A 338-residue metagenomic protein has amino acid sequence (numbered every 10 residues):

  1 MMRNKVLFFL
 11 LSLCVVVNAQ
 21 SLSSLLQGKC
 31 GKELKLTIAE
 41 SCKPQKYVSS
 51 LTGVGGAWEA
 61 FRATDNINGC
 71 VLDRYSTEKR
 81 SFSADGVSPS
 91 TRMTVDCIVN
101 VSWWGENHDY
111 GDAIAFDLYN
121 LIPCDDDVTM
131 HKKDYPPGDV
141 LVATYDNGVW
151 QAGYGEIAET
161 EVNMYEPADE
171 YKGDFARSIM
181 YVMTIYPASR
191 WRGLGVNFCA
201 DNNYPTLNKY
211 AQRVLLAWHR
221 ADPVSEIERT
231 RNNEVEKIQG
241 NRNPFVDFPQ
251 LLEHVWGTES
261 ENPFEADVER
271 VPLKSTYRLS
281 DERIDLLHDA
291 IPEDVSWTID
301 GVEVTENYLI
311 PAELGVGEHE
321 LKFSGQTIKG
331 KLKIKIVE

Functional and structural regions predicted by a protein language model:
L11-A19: Hydrophobic h-region of N-terminal signal peptides that target proteins for export in Gram-negative bacteria
A19-S81, H254-V255, E261-F264: N-terminal module-boundary/linker segments of secreted carbohydrate-active enzymes
V87-D267: Domain-level detector of nuclease and nuclease-like folds in predominantly extracellular/periplasmic contexts
L279-A290: A short beta-strand segment in extracellular, disulfide-stabilized domains
D289-E303: Change to "...patches in solvent-exposed regions of secreted, membrane-anchored, or virion-exposed structural
G301-P311: Surface-exposed, flexible coil segments in extracellular/virion-facing regions
P311-G317: Surface-exposed, short loops/turns at beta-strand junctions within beta-sandwich domains
I328-E338: Edge beta-strands of extracellular beta-sandwich domains
